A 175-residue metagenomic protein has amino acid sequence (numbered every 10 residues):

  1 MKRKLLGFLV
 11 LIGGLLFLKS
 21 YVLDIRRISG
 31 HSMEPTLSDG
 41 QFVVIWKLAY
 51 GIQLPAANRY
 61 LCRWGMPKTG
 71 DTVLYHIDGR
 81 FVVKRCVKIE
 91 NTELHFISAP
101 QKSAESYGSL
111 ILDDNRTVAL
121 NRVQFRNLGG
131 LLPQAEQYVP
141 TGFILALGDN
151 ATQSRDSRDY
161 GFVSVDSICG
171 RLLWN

Functional and structural regions predicted by a protein language model:
M1-L6, V165: Structural motif marking the loop-to-transmembrane transition
K4-Y21: Hydrophobic membrane-insertion alpha-helices, especially the h-region of bacterial N-terminal signal peptides
F17, L23-R27, H31-N175: Soluble "head" domains of membrane/secretory-pathway proteins
